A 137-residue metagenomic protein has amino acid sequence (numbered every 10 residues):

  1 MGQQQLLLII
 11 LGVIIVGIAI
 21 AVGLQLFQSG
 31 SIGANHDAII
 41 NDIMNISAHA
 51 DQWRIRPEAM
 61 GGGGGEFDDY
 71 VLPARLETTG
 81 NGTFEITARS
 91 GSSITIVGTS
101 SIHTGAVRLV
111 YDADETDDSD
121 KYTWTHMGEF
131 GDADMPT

Functional and structural regions predicted by a protein language model:
M1-I10: Glycine-centered recognition micro-motifs in short, flexible terminal segments and loops
Q5, N45-A48: Membrane-embedded alpha-helical bundles that form the substrate/pore pathway in multi-pass transport systems
I10, A21, I96: Short glycine/serine/threonine-biased micro-segments
I10-I15, F84: Membrane-embedded alpha-helical segments of small multi-pass membrane proteins
I14, I20-I43, P57: Aliphatic-rich helix starts adjacent to a transmembrane/signal segment
Q25, A48, Q52-I55: Regular, well-ordered alpha-helical segments
I55-T137: Periplasmic/extracellular, small/polar-rich flexible segments of pilin-like filament-forming proteins
